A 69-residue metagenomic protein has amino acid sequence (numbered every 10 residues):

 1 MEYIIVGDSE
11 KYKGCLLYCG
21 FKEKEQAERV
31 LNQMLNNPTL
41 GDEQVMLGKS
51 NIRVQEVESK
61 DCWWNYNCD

Functional and structural regions predicted by a protein language model:
M1-L16, L47, N65: Short aromatic-glycine-(Arg/Gly/Cys) micro-motifs in beta-strand/loop hairpins
M1-Y3, A27, N32-N37: Short amphipathic alpha-helical surface micro-motifs
M1-Y3, G20, I52: Residue-level detection of beta-strand scaffold positions
E10, E23, K60-W63: Compositionally biased, intrinsically disordered low-complexity regions
Y12-R29: A short, exposed loop/beta-hairpin motif centered on an aromatic-Gly-Thr core
Q33-D69: Short, mixed-charge low-complexity intrinsically disordered segments
